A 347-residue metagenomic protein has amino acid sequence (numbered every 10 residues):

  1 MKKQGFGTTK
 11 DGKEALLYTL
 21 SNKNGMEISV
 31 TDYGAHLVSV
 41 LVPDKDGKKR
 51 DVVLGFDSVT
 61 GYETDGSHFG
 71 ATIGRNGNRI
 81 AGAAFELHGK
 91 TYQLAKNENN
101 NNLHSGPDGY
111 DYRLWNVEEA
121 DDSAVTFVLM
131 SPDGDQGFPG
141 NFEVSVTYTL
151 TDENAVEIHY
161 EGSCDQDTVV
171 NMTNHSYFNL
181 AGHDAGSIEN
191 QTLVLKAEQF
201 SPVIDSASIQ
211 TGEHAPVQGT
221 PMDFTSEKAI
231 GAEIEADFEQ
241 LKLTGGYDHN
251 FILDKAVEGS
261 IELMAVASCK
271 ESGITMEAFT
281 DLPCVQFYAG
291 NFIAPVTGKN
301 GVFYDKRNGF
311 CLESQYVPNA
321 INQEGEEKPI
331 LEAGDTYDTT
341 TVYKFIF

Functional and structural regions predicted by a protein language model:
M1-F347: An exposed, glycine/acidic-rich loop-and-rim segment of catalytic or binding clefts
